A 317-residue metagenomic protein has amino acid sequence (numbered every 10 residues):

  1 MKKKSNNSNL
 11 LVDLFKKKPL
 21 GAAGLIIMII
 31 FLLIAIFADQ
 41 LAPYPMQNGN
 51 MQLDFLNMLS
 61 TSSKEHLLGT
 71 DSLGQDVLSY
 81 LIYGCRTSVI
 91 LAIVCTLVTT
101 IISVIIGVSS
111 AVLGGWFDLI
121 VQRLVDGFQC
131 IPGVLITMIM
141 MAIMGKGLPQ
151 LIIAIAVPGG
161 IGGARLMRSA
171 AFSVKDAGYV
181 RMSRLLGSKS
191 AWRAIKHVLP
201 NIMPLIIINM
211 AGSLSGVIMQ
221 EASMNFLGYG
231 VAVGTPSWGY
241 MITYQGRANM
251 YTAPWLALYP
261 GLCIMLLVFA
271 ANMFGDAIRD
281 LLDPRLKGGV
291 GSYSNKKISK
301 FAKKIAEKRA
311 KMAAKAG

Functional and structural regions predicted by a protein language model:
M1-V104, V108, G234, Q245-F274 (+1 more regions): Gly/Trp-centered helix-boundary motif
G24-M28, Q122-M140, A154, I207-M224 (+1 more regions): Pore- or pathway-lining transmembrane helices of multi-pass membrane proteins that form conduits for solutes/ions
L32, I36, V108-V112, L135-I139 (+1 more regions): Alpha-helical transmembrane segments of multipass membrane proteins
L67, D71, V77, V98-S103 (+2 more regions): Generic hydrophobic transmembrane alpha-helix motif, especially the helices
Q75-I90, G114-Q122, K175-D176, R181-I207: Amphipathic cytosolic juxtamembrane alpha-helices at the membrane-cytosol interface of multi-pass membrane transporters
R86-I102, T137, A191-S223, A271: Transmembrane alpha-helices
S109-S110, M140, M167, V180-S183 (+2 more regions): Hydrophobic alpha-helical interface/terminus motif in multipass membrane transporters
M141-G145, I155-A156, A170-A171, G212 (+3 more regions): Glycine-rich helix-loop "coupling/hinge" segments at transmembrane-helix boundaries in multipass transporters
